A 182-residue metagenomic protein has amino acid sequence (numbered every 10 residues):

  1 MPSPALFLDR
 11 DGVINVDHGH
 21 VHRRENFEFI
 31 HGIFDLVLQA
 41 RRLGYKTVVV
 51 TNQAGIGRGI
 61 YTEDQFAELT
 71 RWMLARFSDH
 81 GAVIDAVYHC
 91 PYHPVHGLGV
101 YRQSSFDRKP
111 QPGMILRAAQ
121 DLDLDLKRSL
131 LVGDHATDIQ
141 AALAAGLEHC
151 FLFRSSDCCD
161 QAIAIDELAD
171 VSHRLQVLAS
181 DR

Functional and structural regions predicted by a protein language model:
M1-V48: Active-site neighborhood of HAD-like aspartate-dependent phosphohydrolases
P2, D64, E68-A86, V95-L131 (+1 more regions): Asp-based, Mg2+/Mn2+-dependent phosphohydrolase catalytic module
D9-D11, N52, D134, D138: Acidic active-site catalytic centers that drive phospho-/nucleotidyl reactions and related ester hydrolyses
R10-G12, P91-H93, R154: Short, small-residue-rich loop/turn micro-motifs
I14-H31, I56-Q65, D79-A82, H96-F106: Metal-dependent phosphoesterase signature
F34, Y45-V50, I60, F66-M73 (+1 more regions): Short Lys/Arg-rich amphipathic alpha-helical segments
D35, P91, P110-P112: Proline-rich low-complexity regions
T51-I56, C90-P94: Short linear capping/connector segments at secondary-structure termini
